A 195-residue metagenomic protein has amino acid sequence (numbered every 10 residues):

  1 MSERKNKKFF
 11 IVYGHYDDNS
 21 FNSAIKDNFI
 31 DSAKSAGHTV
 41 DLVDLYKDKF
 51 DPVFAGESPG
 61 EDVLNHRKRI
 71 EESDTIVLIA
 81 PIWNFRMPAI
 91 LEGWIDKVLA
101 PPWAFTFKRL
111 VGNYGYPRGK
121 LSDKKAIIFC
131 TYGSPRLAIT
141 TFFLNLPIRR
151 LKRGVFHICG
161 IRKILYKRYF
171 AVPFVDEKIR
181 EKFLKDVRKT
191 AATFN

Functional and structural regions predicted by a protein language model:
S2-H38: N-terminal beta1-alpha1 ligand-phosphate binding loop
S2-R4, A138-N195: Glycine-rich phosphate/pyrophosphate-binding loop and the adjoining helix
V12-G14, V43, F129-T131: Short hydrophobic segments within beta-strands
Y16, D48, G133-L137, A171-F174: A short, flexible beta-alpha/helix-coil linker loop
S23-A24, A89-G93, K178: Generic recognition of short, well-ordered alpha-helical segments
H38-K49, K167-F170: A short beta-strand-loop structural module common to alpha/beta enzyme folds
L45-E61, R180: N-terminal beta-loop-helix "entrance" segment that forms/cooperates in small-molecule cofactor or anionic ligand
D62-L151: Helix-loop-strand module that forms the ligand-binding subsite of alpha/beta enzymes
